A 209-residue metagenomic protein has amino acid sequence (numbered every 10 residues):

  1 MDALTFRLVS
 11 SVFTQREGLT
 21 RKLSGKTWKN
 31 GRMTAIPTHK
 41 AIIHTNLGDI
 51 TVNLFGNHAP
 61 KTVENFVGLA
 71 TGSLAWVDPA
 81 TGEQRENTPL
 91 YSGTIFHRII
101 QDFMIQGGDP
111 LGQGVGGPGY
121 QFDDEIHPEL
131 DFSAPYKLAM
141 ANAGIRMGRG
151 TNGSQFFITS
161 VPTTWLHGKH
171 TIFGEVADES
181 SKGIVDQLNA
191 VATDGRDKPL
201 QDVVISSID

Functional and structural regions predicted by a protein language model:
L8-D209: Cyclophilin-like peptidyl-prolyl cis-trans isomerases
